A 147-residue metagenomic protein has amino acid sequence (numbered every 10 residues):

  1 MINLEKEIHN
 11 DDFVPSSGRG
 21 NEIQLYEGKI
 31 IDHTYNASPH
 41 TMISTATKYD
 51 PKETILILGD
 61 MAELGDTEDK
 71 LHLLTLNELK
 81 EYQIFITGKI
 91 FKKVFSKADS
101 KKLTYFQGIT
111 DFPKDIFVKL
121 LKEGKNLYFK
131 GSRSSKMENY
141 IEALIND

Functional and structural regions predicted by a protein language model:
M1-D147: ATP-dependent carboxylate-amine ligase
